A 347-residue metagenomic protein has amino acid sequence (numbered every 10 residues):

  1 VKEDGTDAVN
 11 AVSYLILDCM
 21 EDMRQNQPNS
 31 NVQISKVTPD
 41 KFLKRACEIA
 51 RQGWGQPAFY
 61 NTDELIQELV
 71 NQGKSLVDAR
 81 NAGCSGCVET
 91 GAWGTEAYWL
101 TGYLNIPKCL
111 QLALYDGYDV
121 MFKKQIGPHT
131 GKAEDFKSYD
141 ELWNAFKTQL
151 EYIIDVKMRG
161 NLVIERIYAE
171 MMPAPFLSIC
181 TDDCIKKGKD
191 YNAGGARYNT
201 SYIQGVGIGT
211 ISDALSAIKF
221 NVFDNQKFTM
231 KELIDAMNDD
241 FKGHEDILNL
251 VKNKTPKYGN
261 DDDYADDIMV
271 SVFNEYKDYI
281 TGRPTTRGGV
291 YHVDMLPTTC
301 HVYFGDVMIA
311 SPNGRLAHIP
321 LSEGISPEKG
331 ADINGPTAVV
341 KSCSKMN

Functional and structural regions predicted by a protein language model:
V1-G209, S216-N347: Conserved catalytic cores of very large enzyme subunits
